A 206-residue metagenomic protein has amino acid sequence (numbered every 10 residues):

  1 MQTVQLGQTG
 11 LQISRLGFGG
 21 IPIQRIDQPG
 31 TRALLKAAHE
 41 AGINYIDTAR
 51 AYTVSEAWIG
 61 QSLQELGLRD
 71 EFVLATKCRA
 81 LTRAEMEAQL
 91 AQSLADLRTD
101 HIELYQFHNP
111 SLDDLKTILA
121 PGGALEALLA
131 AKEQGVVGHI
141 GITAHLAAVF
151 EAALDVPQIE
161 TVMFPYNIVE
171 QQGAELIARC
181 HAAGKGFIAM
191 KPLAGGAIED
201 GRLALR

Functional and structural regions predicted by a protein language model:
M1-F72: N-terminal binding-site loop/beta-alpha segment at the start of enzyme catalytic domains that lines or forms
M1-V4, E56-G60, A88-Q92, A147-A148 (+1 more regions): Alpha-helical scaffolding within the catalytic cores of extracellular/periplasmic polymer-degrading hydrolases
T3, P110-R206: Beta/alpha (TIM)-barrel catalytic core signal, keyed to glycine-rich beta->alpha loops juxtaposed to Asp/Glu that bind
Q5, I13-G17, N44-Y45, E71-A75 (+4 more regions): Structural preference for beta-strand elements that scaffold enzyme active sites
G7-G10, E40, G60-E71, A91-D100 (+2 more regions): Acidic (Asp/Glu)-rich catalytic clusters
G17-P29, A75-E85, D113-T117, I198-E199: Active-site mouth loops of central-metabolism enzymes
R25-A38, R83-R98, A144-L154, G201-L205: Short, acidic/polar
L94-L115: Active-site groove signature of glycoside hydrolases
